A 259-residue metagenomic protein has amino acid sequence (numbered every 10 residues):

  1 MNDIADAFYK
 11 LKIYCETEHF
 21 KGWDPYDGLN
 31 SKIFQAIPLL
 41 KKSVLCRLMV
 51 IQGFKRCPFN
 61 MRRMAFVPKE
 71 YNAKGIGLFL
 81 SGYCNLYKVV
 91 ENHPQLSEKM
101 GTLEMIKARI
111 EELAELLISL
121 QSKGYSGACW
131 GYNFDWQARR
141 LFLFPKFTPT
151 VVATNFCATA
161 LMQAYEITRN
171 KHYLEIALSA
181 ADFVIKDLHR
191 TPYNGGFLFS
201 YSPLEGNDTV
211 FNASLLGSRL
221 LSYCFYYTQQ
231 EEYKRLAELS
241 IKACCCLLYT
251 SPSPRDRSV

Functional and structural regions predicted by a protein language model:
M1-A73, G77-S81, N85-E104, E112: Replace the tail clause
M1-F8, L86-E111, A164-L178, C224-E238: Structural helix-adjacent loops and short alpha-helical linkers that scaffold large soluble proteins
F20-F34, C46-V67, S119-F144, Y173 (+3 more regions): Glycine- and aromatic-rich loop/turn segments at beta-sheet edges
Y71-K88, I110, F147-E166, T209-Y226: Well-ordered alpha-helical segments within folded domains of soluble proteins
M105-G124: Acidic catalytic motifs of isoprenoid enzymes
P192, L204-Y233, A237-L247: Solenoidal tandem-repeat scaffolds enriched in leucines and small polar residues
Y249-V259: Single conserved hydrophobic/aromatic residue that forms the stacking wall/gate of nucleotide- or nucleobase-binding
